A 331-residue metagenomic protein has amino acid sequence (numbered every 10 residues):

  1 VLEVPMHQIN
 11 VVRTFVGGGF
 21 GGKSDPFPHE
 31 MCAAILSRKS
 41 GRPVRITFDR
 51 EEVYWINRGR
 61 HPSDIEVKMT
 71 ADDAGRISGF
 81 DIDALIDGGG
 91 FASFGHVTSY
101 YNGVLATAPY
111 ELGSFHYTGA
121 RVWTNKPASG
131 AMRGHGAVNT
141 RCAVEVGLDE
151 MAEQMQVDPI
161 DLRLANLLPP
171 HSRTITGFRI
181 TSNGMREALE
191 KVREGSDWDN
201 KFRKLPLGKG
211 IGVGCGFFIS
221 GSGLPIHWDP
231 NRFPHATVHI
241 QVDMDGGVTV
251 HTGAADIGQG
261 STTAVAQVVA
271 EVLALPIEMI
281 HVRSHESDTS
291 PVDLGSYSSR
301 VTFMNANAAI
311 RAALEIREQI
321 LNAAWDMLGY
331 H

Functional and structural regions predicted by a protein language model:
V1, F20-P26, W55-H61, E66 (+7 more regions): Short acidic, glycine/serine/threonine-rich loops at helix termini
V1-L2, M6, N166-G247: Helix-loop-helix junctions that connect adjacent transmembrane helices in secondary transporters/permeases, recognized
V1-S40, V97-T107, A131-N166, E187 (+5 more regions): Alpha-helical support elements that line or immediately flank enzyme active sites and cofactor-binding pockets
Q8-R13, V44-F48, S78-I82, L164 (+4 more regions): General beta-strand structural signal in soluble alpha/beta enzymes
F15-G19, F48-R58, A84-G89, H116 (+4 more regions): Acidic, glycine-rich active-site loops and adjacent beta-strand->loop/helix elements that engage anionic groups
S40-G89, N307-H331: Phosphate/diphosphate-binding loops
P62-V146, W228-H235, R300-F303, N307: Glycine-rich loop/linker segments at domain edges
F115-K126, F233, I240-M244, R283-S296: Flexible hinge/switch segments at interdomain interfaces of large molecular machines
